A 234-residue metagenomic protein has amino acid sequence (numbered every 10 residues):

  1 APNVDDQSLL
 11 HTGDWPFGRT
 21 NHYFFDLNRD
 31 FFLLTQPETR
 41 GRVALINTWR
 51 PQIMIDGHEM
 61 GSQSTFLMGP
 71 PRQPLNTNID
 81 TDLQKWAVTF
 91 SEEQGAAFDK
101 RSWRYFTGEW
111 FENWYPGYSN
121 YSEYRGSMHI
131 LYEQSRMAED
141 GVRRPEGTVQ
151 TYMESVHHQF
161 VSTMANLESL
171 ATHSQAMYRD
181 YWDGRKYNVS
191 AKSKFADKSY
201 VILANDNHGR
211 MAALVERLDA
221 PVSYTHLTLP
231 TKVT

Functional and structural regions predicted by a protein language model:
A1-V88: Active-site/substrate-binding loop(s) of hydrolase catalytic cores
L27, I55, Y132, T163 (+1 more regions): Divalent metal-coordination and catalytic microenvironments
W103-Y105, Y118-R125: Long, well-ordered, tryptophan-enriched scaffold segments
W110: Phosphate/diphosphate-binding loops
G126, L131, S135-E139, M153-H157: Mobile "lid/hinge" segments at catalytic clefts and subdomain interfaces of large enzymes
R143-Y187: Catalytic cores of secreted or luminal carbohydrate-active enzymes
A196-Y224: Extended non-catalytic domains of envelope/secretory-pathway proteins
T225-T231: Conserved small/polar residues in nucleotide/adenosyl-binding loops
